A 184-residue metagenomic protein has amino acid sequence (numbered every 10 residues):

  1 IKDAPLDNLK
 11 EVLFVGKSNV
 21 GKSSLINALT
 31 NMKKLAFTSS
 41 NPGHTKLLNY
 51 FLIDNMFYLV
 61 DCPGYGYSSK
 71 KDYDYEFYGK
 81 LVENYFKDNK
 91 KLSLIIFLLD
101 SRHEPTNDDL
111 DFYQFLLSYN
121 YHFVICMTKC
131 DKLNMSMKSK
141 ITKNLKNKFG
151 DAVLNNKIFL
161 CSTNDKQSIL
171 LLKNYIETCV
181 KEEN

Functional and structural regions predicted by a protein language model:
I1, H44, F57, G64-Y67 (+3 more regions): Conserved nucleotide-binding/hydrolysis micro-motifs of P-loop NTPases
I1, K132-N184: Canonical P-loop GTPase G-domain recognition
I1-S69: Conserved G1/Walker A P-loop phosphate-binding module
A4-L6, P42-N49, P63-S93, S101-F115: Switch II of P-loop NTPase G domains
L9-K10, L29, D72-Y75, L110-Q114 (+2 more regions): Short, glycine/charged-enriched secondary-structure capping and boundary segments
N19-V20, I26, M56, L94 (+5 more regions): Structured catalytic cores of enzymes that bind and process phosphorylated ligands/cofactors
K34, L47, D74-Y78, D108 (+6 more regions): Helical mechanochemical/support elements of P-loop NTPase systems and associated helical scaffolds
N84-N156: Conserved C-terminal guanine-recognition region of P-loop GTPase G domains, centered on the G4
